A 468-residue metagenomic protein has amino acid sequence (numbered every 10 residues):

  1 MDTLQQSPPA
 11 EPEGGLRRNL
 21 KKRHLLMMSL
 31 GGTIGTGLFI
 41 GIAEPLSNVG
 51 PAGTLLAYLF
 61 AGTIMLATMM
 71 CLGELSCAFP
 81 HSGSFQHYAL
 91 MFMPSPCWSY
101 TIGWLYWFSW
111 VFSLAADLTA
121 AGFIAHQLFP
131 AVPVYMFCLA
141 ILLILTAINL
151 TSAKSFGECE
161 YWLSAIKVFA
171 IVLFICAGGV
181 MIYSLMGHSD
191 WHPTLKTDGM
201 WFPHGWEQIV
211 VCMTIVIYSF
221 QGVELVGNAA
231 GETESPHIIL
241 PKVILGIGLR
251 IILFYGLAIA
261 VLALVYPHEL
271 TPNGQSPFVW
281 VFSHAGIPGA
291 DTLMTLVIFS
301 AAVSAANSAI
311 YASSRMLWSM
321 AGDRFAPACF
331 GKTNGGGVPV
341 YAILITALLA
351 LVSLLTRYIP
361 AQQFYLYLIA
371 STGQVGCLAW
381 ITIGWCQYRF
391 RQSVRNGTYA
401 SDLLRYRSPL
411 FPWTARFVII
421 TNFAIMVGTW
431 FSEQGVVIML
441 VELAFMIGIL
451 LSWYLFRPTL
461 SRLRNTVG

Functional and structural regions predicted by a protein language model:
M1-A43, S47-A52, L66, M70 (+3 more regions): Membrane-interface "cap" regions at the ends of multi-pass membrane proteins
P9-L16, L55, P130-P133, S164-T295: Helix-loop-helix junctions that connect adjacent transmembrane segments in multi-pass membrane transporters
E44, L56-A57, L66-L150, S155 (+3 more regions): Hydrophobic transmembrane alpha-helices that form the core helical bundles of multi-pass secondary transporters
E44-G50, T119-Y135, K154-S164, S276-V279 (+3 more regions): Transmembrane helix-loop boundary segments of multi-pass membrane transporters
H87-S95, Q127, V243-A309, A326-T372: TM-loop-TM module centered on a large, flexible mid-protein loop between adjacent transmembrane helices in multi-pass
G122, Y135-D190, Q221, I244-G248 (+3 more regions): Membrane-interface loop-to-helix entry segments
W162-L163, C329-V340, W380-E433, L463-G468: C-terminal membrane-solvent junction of multi-pass transporters and transport-like membrane proteins
M181-I182, Q363-Y367, S371-A379, S408-G468: A generic transmembrane alpha-helix motif of multi-pass inner-membrane proteins
